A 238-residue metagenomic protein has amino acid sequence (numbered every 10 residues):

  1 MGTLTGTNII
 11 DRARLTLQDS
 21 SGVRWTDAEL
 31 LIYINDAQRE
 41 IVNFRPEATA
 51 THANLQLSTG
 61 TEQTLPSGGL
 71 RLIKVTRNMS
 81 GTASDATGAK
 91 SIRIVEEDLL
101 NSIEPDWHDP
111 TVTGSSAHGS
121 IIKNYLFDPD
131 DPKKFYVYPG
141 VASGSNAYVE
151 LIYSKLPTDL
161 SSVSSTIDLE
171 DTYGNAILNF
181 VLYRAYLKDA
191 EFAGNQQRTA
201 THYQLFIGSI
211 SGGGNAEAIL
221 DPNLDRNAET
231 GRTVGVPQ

Functional and structural regions predicted by a protein language model:
M1-Q238: Glycine-enriched, solvent-exposed interface loops adjoining structured elements
